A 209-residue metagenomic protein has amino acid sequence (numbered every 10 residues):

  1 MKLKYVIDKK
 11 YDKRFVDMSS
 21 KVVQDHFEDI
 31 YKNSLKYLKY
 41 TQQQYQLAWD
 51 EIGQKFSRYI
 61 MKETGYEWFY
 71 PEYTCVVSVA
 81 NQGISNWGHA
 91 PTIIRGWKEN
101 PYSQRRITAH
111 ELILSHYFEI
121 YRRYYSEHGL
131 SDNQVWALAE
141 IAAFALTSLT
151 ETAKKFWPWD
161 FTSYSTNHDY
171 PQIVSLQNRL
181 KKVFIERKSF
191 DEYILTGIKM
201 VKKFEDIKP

Functional and structural regions predicted by a protein language model:
M1-L47, P209: N-terminal low-structure segments adjacent to metalloprotease catalytic domains across cellular compartments
K2-Y11, R58-M61, V76-V79, Y117 (+2 more regions): Alpha-helical, largely C-terminal catalytic domains that coordinate divalent metal ions via clustered Asp/Glu/His
K4, Y121, E127-I173: Post-HExxH zinc-binding segment in Zn-dependent metallohydrolases
D29-H89, L149-F156: Auxiliary, metal-adjacent structural segments of Zn-dependent hydrolase domains
W49, V77-Q82, W97-P101, I113 (+1 more regions): Short, flexible loop/turn elements at secondary-structure junctions
T92-T108: Short pre-active-site segment immediately N-terminal to the catalytic Zn-binding motif
R106-R122: Active-site recognition of the HExxH zinc-binding catalytic motif
T152-P209: Long, well-structured alpha-helical subdomains associated with metal-dependent extracellular/ecto-lumenal hydrolases
